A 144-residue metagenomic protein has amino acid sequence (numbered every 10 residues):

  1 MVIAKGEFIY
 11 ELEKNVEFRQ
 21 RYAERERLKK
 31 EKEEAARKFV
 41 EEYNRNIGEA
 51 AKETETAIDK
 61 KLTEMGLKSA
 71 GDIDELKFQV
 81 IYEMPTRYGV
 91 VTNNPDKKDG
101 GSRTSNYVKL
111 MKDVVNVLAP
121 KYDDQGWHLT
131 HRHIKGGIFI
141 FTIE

Functional and structural regions predicted by a protein language model:
M1-M111: N-terminal leader/targeting segments
I3, E7, V114-V115, Y122 (+1 more regions): Aromatic-residue detector
N106, L110-Q125: Charge-enriched amphipathic alpha-helical scaffolds
K121, G126-E144: C-terminal edge-of-domain segments
